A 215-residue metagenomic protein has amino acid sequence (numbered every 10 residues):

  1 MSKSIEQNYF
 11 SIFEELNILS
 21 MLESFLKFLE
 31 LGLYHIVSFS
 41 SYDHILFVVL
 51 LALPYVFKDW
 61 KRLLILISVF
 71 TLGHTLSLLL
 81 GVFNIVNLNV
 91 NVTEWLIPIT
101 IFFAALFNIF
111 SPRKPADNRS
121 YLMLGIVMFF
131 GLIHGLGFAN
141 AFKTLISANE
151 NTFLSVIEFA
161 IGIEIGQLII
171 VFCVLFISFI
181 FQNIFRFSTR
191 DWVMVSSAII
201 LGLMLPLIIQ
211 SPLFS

Functional and structural regions predicted by a protein language model:
S2-S215: Membrane metalloprotein/metal-transporter helix-bundle signature
